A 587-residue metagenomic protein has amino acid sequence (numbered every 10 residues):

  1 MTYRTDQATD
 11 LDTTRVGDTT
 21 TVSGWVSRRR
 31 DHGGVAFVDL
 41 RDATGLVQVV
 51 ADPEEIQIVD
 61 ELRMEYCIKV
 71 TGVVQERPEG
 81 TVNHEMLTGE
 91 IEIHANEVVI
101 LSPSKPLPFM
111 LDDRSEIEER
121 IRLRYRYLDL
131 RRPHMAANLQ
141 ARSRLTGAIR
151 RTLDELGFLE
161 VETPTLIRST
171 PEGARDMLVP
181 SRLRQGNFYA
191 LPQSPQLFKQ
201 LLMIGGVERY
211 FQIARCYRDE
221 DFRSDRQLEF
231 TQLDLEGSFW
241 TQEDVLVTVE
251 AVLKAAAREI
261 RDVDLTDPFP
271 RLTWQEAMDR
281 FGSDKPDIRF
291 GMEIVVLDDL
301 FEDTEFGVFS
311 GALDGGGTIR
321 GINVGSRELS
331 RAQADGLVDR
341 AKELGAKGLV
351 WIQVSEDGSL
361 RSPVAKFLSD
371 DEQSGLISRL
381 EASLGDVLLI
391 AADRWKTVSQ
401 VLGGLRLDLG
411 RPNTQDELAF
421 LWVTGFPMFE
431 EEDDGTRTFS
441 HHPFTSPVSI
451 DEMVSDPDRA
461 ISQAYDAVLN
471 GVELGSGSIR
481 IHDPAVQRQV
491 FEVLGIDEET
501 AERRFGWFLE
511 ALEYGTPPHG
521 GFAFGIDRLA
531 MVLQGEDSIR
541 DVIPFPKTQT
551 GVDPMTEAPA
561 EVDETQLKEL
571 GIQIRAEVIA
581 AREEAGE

Functional and structural regions predicted by a protein language model:
M1-E587: Class II aminoacyl-tRNA synthetase catalytic cores and aaRS-like
